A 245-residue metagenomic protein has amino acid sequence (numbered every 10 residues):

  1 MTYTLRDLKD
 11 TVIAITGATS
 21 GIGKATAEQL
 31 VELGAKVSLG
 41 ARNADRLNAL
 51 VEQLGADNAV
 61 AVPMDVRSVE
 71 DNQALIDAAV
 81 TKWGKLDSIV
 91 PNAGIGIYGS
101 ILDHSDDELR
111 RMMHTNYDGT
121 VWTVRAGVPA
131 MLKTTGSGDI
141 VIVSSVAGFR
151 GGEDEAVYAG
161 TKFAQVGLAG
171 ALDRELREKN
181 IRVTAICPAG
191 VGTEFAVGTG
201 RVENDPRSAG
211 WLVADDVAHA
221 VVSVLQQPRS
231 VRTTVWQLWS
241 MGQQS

Functional and structural regions predicted by a protein language model:
T19-S20: Conserved glycine-rich cofactor-binding loop
L33-L50: Conserved glycine-rich Rossmann-like NAD(P)H-binding loop of the short-chain dehydrogenase/reductase
A44-D45, M64-A74, D106: The beta1-alpha1 cofactor-binding region of Rossmann-like NAD(H)/NADP(H)-dependent oxidoreductases
S100-I101, E108-M113: Substrate-binding pocket helix/loop in short-chain dehydrogenase/reductase
V124, T161: Active-site helix of classical SDR
S145: Residue(s) in the substrate-gating loop at a strand-loop-helix junction that position the organic substrate next
I181, A185-I186, E203-S245: C-terminal helical subdomain
